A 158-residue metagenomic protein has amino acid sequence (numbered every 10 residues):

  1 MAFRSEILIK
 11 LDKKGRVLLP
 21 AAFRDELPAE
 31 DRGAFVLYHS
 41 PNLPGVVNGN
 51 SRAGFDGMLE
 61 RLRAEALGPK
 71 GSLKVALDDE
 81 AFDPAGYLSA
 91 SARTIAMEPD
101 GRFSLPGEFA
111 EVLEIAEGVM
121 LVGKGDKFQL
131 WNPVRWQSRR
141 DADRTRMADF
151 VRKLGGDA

Functional and structural regions predicted by a protein language model:
M1-E6, K13, F23-D100, E108-A158: Flexible "stalk/tail and boundary" regions
